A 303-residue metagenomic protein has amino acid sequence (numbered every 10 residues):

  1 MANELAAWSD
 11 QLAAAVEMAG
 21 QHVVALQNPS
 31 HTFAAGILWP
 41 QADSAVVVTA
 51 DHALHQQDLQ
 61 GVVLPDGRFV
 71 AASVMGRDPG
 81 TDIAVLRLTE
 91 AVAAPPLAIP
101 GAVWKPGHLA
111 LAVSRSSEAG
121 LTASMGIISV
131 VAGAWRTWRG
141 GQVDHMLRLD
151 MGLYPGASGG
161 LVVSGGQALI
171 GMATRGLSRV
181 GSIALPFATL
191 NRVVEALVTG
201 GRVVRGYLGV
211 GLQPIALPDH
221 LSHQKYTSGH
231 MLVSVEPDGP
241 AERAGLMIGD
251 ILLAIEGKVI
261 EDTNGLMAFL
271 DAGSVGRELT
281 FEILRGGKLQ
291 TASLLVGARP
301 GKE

Functional and structural regions predicted by a protein language model:
M1-V16, L169-T227, A268-D271, E278 (+3 more regions): C-terminal cap/linker of serine protease catalytic domains
A6-A15, V23-A50, R68-A71, A123 (+1 more regions): A conserved glycine-rich beta-strand in the N-terminal activation segment of trypsin-fold
A7, M18, Q60-A93, I99-A102 (+2 more regions): Conserved catalytic-core segment of clan PA serine endopeptidases
G20, T89-L97, T122-V180, F187 (+1 more regions): Active-site region of chymotrypsin-like
H22-Q27, A45-A50, V103-S116, L149-G152 (+3 more regions): Active-site-proximal beta-strands of protease catalytic cores
D43-V48, L169-I170, A241-N264: Conserved PDZ fold ligand-binding element
M75-D82, V131-L147, A196-V204, I215-G229: Gly/Ser-enriched beta-turn/beta-hairpin loop segments
G156-L161, A216-H223, E236-A254, F269: PDZ/PDZ-like domain micro-motif
